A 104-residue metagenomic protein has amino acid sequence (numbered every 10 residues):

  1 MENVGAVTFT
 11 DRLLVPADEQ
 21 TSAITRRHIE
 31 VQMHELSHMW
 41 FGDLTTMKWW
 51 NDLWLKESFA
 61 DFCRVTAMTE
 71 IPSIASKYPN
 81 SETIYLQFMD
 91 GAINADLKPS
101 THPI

Functional and structural regions predicted by a protein language model:
M1-I104: Hydrophobic alpha-helical and helix-loop surface patches within well-folded domains that function as non-catalytic
